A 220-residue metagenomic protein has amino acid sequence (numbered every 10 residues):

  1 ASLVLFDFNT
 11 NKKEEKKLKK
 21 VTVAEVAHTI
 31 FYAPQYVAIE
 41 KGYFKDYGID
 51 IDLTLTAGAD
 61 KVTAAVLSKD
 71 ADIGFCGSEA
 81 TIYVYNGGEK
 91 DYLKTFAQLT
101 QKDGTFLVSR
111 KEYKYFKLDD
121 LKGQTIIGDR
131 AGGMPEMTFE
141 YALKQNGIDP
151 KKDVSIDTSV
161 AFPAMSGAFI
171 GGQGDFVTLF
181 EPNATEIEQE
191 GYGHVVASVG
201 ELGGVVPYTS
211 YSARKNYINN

Functional and structural regions predicted by a protein language model:
A1-K20: Short, low-complexity disordered leader/linker segments with a strong preference for bacterial N-terminal type II
F8, K41-D46, Y208-N220: Extended ligand-binding regions for polar small-molecule ligands
F8-K12, R130, P150, N220: Short linear motifs in intrinsically disordered/low-complexity regions
K16-A161, A168-G171, D175-P182, Y192-V199 (+1 more regions): Short, glycine-/small- and polar/acidic-enriched structural segments that line small-molecule recognition paths
I187: Short helix- or helix-capping micro-motifs that position conserved polar/aromatic residues at function-defining sites
